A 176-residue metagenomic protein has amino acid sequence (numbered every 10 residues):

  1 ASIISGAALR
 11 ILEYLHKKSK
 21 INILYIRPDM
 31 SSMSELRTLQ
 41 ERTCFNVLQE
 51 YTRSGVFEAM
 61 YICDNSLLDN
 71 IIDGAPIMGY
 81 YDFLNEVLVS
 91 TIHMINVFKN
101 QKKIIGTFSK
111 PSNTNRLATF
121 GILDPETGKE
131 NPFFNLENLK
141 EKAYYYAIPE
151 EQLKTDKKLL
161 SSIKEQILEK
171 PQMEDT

Functional and structural regions predicted by a protein language model:
A1-T176: Tubulin/FtsZ superfamily GTPase core signature
